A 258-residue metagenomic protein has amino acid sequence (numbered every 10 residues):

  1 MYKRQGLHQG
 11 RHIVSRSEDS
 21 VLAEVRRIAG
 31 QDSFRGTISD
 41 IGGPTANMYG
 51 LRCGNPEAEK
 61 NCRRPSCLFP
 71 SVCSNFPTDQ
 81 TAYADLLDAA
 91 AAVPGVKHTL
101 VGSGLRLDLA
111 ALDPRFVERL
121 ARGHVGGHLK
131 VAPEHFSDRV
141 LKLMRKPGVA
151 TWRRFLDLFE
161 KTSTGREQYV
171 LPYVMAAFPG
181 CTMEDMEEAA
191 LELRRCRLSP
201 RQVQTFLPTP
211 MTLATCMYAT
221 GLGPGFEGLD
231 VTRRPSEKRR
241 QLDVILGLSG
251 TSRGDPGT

Functional and structural regions predicted by a protein language model:
M1-Q5: Conserved small/polar residues in nucleotide/adenosyl-binding loops
G6-G10, S71-V72, V140-L141, Y173-M175 (+2 more regions): Short beta-alpha connecting loops at secondary-structure transitions that line or flank enzyme active sites
L7-T37: Conserved alpha-helical substructure of the radical SAM core
S15-L22, L107-D113, P179-M186: Active-site glycine- and acidic-residue-rich loops that bind and position anionic ligands or nucleotide-like cofactors
V21, V131, V203: Conserved, mostly hydrophobic/aromatic
R26-L171, M175-P179: Conserved SAM/AdoMet-binding glycine-rich loop
R122, A150, R154-D157, K161-G165 (+7 more regions): Long C-terminal interaction/binding lobes of large macromolecular proteins
E184, S199-Q202, F206-T258: C-terminal accessory regions of radical SAM enzymes
